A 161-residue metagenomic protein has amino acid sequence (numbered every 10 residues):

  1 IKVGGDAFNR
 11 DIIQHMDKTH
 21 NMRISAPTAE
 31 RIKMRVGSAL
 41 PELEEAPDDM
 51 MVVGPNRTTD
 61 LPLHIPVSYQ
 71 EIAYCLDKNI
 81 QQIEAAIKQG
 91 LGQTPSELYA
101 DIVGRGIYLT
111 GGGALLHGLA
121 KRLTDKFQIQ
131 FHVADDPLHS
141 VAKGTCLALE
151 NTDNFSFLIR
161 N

Functional and structural regions predicted by a protein language model:
I1, Y108, G112, A134: Glycine- and other small-residue-rich loops at beta-strand/loop junctions that grip anionic moieties
I1-D77: Phosphate-binding glycine-rich/basic clefts of nucleotide- and phosphate-handling proteins, predominantly
F8, T28, I32, I72 (+5 more regions): General structural feature for long, well-ordered alpha-helical segments within catalytic domains of soluble enzymes
I12, I87, L109, T145: Residue-level signature of catalytic and energy-coupling elements of molecular machines, predominantly ATP/GTP-dependent
M16-I24, V36-L43, L91-T94, F127 (+2 more regions): Conserved NTP-handling cores and scaffolds of large molecular machines
P41, Y99-L123: Glycine-rich phosphate-binding loops at beta-strand->alpha-helix junctions
C75-V103, A148-T152: Phosphate/ATP-binding catalytic cores across multiple sugar-kinase/actin-like superfamilies, primarily ASKHA
K121-L147, F155, I159-N161: Conserved phosphate-binding/catalytic loops in two-lobed NTP-binding clefts
